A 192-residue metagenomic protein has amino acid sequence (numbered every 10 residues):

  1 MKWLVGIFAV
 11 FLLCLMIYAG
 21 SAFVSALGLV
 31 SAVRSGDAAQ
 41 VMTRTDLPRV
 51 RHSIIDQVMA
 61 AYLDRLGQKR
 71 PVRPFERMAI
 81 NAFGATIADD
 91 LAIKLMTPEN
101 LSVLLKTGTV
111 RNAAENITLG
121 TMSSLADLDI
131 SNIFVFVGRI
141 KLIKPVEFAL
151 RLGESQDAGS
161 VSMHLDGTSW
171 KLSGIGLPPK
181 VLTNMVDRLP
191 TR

Functional and structural regions predicted by a protein language model:
K2-S21: Hydrophobic membrane-insertion alpha-helices, especially the h-region of bacterial N-terminal signal peptides
F8, L27, P190-R192: Soluble, non-membrane globular domain cores that form compact, hydrophobic packing and curved binding surfaces
I17, F23-A26, L47: Alpha-helical transmembrane segments of polytopic integral membrane proteins, especially the permease/helical cores
S25-Q40: Alpha-helical transmembrane signal-anchor/signal-peptide segments
A38-Q68: Short extracytoplasmic
T43, R139-I140: Alpha-helical transmembrane segments and their juxtamembrane interface "caps" in small multi-pass membrane proteins
P74-N132, F136: Structured, soluble extracytoplasmic/luminal domains of envelope-associated proteins
T109-N112, I117-A126, V135, P145-T191: Short beta-strand edge/turn micro-motifs at domain boundaries
